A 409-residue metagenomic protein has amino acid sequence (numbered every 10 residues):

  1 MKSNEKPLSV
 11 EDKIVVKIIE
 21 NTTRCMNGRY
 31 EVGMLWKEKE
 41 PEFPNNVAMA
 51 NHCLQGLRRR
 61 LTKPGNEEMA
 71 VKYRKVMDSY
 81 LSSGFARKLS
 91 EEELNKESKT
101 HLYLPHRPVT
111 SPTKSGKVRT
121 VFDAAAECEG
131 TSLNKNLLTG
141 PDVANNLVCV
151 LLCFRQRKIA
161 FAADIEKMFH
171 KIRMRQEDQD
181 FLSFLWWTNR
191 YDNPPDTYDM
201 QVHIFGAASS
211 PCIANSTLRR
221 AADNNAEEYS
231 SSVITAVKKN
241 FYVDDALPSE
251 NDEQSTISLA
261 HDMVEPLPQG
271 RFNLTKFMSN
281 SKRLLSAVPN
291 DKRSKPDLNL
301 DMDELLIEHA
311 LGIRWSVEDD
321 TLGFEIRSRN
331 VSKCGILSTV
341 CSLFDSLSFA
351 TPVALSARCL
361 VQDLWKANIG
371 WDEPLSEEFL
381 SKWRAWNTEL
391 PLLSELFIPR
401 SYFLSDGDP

Functional and structural regions predicted by a protein language model:
M1-P409: Conserved acidic
